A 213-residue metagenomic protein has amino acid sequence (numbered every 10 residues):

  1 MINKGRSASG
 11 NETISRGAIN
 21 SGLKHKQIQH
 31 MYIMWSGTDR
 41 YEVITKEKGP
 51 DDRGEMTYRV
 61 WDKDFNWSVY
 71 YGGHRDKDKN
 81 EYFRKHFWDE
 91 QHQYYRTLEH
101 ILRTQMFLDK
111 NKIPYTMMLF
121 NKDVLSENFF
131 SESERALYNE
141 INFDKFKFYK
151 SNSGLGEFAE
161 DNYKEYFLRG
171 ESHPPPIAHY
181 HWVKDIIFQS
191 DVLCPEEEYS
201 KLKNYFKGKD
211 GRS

Functional and structural regions predicted by a protein language model:
M1-T13: A short beta-strand-loop structural module common to alpha/beta enzyme folds
E12-N20: Metal-dependent catalytic neighborhoods of phosphoester/phosphodiester hydrolases
I19-S213: Alpha-helical cap/lid subdomain in secreted, periplasmic, or secretory-pathway luminal O-acyl-processing enzymes
